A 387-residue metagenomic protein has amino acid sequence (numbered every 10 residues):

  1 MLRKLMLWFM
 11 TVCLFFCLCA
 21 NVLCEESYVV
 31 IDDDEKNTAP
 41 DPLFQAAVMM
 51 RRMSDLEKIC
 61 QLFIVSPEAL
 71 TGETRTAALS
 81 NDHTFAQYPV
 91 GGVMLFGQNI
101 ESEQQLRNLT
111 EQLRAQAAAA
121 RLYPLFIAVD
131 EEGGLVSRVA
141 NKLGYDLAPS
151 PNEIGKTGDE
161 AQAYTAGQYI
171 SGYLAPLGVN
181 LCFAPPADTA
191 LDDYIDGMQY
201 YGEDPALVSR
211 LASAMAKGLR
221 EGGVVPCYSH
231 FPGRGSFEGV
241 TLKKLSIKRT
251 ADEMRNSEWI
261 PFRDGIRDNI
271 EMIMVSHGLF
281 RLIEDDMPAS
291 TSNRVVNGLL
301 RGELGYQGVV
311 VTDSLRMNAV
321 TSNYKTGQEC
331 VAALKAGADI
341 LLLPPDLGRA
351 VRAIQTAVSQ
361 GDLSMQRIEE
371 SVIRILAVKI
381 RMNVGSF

Functional and structural regions predicted by a protein language model:
L2-C24: Sec-dependent N-terminal signal peptides of Gram-positive bacterial secreted proteins and lipoproteins
E25-I127, E131-N141: N-terminal hydrophobic targeting/anchoring segments and the immediately downstream early-domain regions of hydrolases
S54, R75-A77, S102-R121, L125 (+5 more regions): Second-shell residues forming the walls of enzyme active-site clefts
C60, H83-E103, F183, A190-L191 (+1 more regions): Short acidic, glycine-rich surface-loop motifs adjacent to enzyme active sites
E68-T71, V129-S137, N141-K142, N180-T189 (+2 more regions): Short glycine-enriched loops at secondary-structure junctions
L125-G167: Substrate-binding cleft of extracellular glycoside hydrolase catalytic domains
P149-V179, A184-V208, A212-A216, R220: A substrate-binding/cap region within the structured catalytic cores of diverse enzymes
